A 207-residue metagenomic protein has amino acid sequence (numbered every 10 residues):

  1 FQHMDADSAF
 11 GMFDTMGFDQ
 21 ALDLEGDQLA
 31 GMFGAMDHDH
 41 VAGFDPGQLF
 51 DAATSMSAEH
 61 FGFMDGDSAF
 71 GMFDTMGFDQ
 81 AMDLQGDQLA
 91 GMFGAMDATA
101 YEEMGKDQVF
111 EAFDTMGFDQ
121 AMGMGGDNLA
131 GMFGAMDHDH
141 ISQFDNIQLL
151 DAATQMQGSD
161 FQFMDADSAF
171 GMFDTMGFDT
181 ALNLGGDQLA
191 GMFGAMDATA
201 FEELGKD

Functional and structural regions predicted by a protein language model:
F1-D207: General marker for long, soluble alpha-helical cores
